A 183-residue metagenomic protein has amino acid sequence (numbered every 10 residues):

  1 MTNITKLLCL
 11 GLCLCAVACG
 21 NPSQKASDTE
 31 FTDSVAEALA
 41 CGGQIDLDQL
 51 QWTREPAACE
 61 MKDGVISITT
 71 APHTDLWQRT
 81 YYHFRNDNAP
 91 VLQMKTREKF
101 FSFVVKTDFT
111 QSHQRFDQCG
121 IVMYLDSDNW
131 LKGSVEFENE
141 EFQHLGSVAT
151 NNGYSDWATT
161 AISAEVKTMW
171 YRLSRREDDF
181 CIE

Functional and structural regions predicted by a protein language model:
N3-L10: Sec-dependent signal peptide recognition, specifically the positively charged N-region followed immediately by
V17-A18: C-terminal motif of bacterial Sec signal peptides marking the signal peptidase cleavage site
N21-P22: Sec-dependent signal peptide cleavage junction
A26-E183: Extracellular glycan-recognition regions
